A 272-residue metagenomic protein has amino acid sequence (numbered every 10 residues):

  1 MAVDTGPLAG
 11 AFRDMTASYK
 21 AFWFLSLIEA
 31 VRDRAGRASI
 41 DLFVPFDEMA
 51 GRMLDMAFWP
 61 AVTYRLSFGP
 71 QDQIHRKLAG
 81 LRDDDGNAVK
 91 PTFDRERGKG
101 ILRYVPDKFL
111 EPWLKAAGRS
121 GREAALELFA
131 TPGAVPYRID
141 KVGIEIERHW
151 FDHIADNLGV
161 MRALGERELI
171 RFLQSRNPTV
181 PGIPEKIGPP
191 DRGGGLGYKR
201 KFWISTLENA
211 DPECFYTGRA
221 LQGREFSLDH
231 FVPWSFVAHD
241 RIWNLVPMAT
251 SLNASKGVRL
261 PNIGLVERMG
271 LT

Functional and structural regions predicted by a protein language model:
M1-F202, V266-T272: Mixed-charge, low-complexity interaction segments
V3, P7, S18, F22-S26 (+3 more regions): Short, well-structured alpha-helical interface segments that form or flank functional binding sites
D14-K20, P190-R200, A210, S227-D229 (+3 more regions): Residue-level signal for functionally critical sites in structured catalytic/ligand-binding pockets
I28, R32-G36, L207, Q222 (+2 more regions): Hydrophobic/aromatic-lined pockets within catalytic cores
V62-P70, W243-A254: Short, Lys/Arg-enriched charge-dense amphipathic segments
Y198-S227, A249: Short cysteine-rich loop/turn motifs with clustered Cys
Y216-P247, K256-L271: Histidine-centered nuclease catalytic patch
